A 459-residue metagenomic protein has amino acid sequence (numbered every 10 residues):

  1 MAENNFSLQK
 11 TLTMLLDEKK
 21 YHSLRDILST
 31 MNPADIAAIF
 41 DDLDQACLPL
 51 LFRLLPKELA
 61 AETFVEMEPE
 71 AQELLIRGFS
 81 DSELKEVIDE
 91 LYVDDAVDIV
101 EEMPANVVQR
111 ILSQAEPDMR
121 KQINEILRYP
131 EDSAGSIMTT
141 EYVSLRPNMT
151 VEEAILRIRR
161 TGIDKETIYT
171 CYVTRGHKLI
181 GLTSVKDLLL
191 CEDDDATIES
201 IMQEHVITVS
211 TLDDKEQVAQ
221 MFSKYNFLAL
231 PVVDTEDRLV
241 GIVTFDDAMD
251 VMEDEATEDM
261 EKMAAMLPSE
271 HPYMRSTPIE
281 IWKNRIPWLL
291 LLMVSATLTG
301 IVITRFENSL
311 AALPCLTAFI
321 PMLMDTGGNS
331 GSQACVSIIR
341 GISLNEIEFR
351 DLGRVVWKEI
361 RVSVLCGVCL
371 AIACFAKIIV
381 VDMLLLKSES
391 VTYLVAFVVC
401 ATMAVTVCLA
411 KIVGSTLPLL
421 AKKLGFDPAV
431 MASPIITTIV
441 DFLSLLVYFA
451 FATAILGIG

Functional and structural regions predicted by a protein language model:
M1-L267: Hydrophobic packing positions in regular secondary-structure scaffolds
P33, W288-A296, F319, L323 (+16 more regions): Alpha-helical transmembrane segments in multi-pass membrane proteins
D247-I281, S330-W357: Non-transmembrane, extramembrane segments of multi-pass ion/lipid transporters
R275-N284, E348-S363, Y393, F397 (+1 more regions): Membrane-interface segments at loop-to-transmembrane junctions
M293-L310, I372-K387: Juxtamembrane "helix exit" motif at the C-terminal ends of alpha-helical transmembrane segments in multi-pass membrane
V302, C315-C335: Hydrophobic, small-residue-rich transmembrane alpha-helices and their short perimembrane loops in multi-pass membrane
R305-F319, L386-V398: Membrane-water interface of transmembrane alpha-helices in multipass transporters/channels
A318, S332-S343, P418-K422, S433 (+1 more regions): Re-entrant/interfacial helical elements at transmembrane boundaries that shape and gate the permeation pathway
